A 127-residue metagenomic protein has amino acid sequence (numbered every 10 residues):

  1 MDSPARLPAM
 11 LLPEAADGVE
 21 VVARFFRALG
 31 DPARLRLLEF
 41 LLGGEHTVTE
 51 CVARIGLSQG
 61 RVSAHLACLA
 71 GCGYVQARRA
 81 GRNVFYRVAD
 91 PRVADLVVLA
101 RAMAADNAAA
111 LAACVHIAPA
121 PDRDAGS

Functional and structural regions predicted by a protein language model:
M1-D17, V93-S127: Amphipathic alpha-helical dimerization/coiled-coil segments that flank or bridge DNA-binding/regulatory modules
P13-R61, G73, A80-R92: N-terminal helix-turn-helix DNA-binding core of bacterial DNA-binding proteins
H65: Residues within the DNA-recognition helix of helix-turn-helix
